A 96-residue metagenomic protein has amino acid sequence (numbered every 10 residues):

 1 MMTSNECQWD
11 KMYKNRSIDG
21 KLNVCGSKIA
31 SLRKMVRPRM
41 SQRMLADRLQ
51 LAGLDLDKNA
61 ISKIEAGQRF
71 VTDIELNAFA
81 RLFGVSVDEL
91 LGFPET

Functional and structural regions predicted by a protein language model:
M2-P38: A short, Lys/Arg-rich alpha-helix, primarily the initiator
C25, V36-P38, L54, R69-T72: Flexible coil/turn residues that form the inter-helical turn or adjacent wing/linker of helix-turn-helix
S27, R43, K58-N59, D73-L76: Short alpha-helical elements of helix-turn-helix
K28, A60-K63, F70, E89: Residue-level recognition of specific faces of alpha-helices
P38-K63: Short alpha-helical DNA-recognition segment
L49, A60, E65, E75 (+1 more regions): DNA major-groove recognition helix of helix-turn-helix
T72-E89: DNA major-groove recognition helix of helix-turn-helix/homeodomain DNA-binding modules
